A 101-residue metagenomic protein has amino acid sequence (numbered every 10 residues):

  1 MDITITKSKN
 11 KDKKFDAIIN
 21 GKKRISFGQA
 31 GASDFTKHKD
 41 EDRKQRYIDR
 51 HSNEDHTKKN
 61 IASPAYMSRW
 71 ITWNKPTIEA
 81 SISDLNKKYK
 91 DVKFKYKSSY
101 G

Functional and structural regions predicted by a protein language model:
M1-G101: Arg/Lys-rich, low-complexity, intrinsically disordered basic segments
